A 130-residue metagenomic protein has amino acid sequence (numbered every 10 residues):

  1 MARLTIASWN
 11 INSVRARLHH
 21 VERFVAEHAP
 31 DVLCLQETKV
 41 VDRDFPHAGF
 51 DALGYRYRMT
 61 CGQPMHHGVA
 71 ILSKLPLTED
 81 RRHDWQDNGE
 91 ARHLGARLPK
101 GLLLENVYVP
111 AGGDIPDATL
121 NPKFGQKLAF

Functional and structural regions predicted by a protein language model:
M1-A52, M59, H66-V69: N-terminal, active-site-proximal structural segment of metallo-dependent hydrolase catalytic domains
S8-V14, R82-D84, P122-K127: Short, flexible loop segments at the rims of nucleotide/cofactor-binding pockets, characterized by
T38-D114: Structured beta-strand-rich core segments of catalytic domains in phosphoester-bond hydrolases
P110-F130: Surface-exposed cleft-lining segments at the edges of enzyme active sites
